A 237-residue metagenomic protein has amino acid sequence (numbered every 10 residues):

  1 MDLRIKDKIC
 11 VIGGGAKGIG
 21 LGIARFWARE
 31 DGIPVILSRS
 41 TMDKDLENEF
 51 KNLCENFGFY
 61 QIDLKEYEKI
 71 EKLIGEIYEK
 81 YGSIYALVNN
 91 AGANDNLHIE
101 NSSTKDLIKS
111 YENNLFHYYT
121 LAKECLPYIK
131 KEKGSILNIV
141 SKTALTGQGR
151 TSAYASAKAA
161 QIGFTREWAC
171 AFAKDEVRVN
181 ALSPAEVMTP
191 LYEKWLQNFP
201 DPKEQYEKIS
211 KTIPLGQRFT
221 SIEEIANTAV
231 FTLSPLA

Functional and structural regions predicted by a protein language model:
R4, Y119, R218-A237: C-terminal substrate-recognition "lid" of short-chain dehydrogenase/reductases
I9, A16-K17: Conserved glycine-rich cofactor-binding loop
E71, N94-I108, R150-A153, E193: Conserved mid-core segment of classical short-chain dehydrogenase/reductases
Y85, A93, E100-Y119, L137 (+1 more regions): Catalytic Tyr-X3-Lys loop
A122, A157, T165: Active-site helix of classical SDR
P127, C170-K174: Alpha-helical segment proximal to the catalytic Tyr-Lys
S141: Residue(s) in the substrate-gating loop at a strand-loop-helix junction that position the organic substrate next
P202-E223: Catalytic Tyr-x(3-8)-Lys segment
